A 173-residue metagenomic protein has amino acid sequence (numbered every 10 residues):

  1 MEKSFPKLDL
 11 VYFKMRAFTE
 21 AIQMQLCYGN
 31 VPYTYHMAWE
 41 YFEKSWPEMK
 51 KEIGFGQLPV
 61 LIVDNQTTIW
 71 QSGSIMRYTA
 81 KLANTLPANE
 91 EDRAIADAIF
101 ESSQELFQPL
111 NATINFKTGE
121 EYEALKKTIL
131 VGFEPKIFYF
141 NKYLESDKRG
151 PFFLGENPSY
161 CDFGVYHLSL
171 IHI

Functional and structural regions predicted by a protein language model:
M1-K127, V131: GST-like domain detector, emphasizing the conserved glutathione-binding G-site in the N-terminal thioredoxin-like
T85, K142-G155: Surface-exposed helix-capping loop/turn segments at secondary-structure junctions
E90-D92, F153-Y160: Structural motif
L106-N111, K136-I137, D147: Short, structured loop/turn "capping" segments at alpha-beta junctions
K127-S146: Amphipathic alpha-helical packing segments from all-alpha helical-bundle domains
I171-I173: Conserved small/polar residues in nucleotide/adenosyl-binding loops
